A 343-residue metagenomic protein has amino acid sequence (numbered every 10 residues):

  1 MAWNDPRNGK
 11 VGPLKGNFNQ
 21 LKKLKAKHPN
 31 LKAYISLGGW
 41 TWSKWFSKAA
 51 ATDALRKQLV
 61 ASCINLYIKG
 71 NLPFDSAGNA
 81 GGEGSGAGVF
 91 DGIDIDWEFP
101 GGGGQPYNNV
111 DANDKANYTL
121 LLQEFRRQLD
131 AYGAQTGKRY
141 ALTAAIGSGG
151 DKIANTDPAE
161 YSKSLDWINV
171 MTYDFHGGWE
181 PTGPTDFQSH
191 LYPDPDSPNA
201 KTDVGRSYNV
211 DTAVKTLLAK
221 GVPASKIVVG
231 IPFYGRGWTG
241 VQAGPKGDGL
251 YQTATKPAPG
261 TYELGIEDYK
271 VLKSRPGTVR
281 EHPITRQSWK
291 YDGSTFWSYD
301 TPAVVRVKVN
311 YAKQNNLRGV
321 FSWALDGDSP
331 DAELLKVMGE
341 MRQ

Functional and structural regions predicted by a protein language model:
M1-G12, P100-E267: Substrate-binding surface in catalytic domains of secreted glycosidases
M1-N79, N113, P184, Y208 (+2 more regions): Glycan-recognition patch characteristic of GH18 chitinases/ENGases and related GlcNAc/peptidoglycan-binding proteins
I35, I95, F125, I168 (+3 more regions): Conserved, mostly hydrophobic/aromatic
T52-G86, G150-Y161, V210-V214, Y299-K313: Short, acidic/polar
Y67-A112, D174: Active-site groove signature of glycoside hydrolases
D91, D166, R318: Receiver (REC) domain switch/active-site residues of two-component response regulators
R236-G237, G244, D300-Q343: Acidic/aromatic/glycine-rich contiguous surface patches that form carbohydrate-binding/processing clefts and analogous
P259-N316: Hydrophobic, secondary-structure "cap" segments at the distal end of domains
